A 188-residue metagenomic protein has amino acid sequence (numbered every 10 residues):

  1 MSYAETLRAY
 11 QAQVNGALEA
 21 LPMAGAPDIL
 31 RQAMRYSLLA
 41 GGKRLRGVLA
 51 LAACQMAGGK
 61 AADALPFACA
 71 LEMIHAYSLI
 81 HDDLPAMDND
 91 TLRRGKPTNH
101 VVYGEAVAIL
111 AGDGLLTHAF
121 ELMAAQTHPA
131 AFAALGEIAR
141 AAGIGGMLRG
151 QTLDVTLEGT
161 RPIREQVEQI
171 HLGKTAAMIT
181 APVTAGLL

Functional and structural regions predicted by a protein language model:
M1-P22: N-terminal amphipathic/basic leader segments beginning at the initiator methionine
E19-L188: Mg2+-dependent prenyl diphosphate-binding active-site environment of isoprenoid biosynthetic enzymes
